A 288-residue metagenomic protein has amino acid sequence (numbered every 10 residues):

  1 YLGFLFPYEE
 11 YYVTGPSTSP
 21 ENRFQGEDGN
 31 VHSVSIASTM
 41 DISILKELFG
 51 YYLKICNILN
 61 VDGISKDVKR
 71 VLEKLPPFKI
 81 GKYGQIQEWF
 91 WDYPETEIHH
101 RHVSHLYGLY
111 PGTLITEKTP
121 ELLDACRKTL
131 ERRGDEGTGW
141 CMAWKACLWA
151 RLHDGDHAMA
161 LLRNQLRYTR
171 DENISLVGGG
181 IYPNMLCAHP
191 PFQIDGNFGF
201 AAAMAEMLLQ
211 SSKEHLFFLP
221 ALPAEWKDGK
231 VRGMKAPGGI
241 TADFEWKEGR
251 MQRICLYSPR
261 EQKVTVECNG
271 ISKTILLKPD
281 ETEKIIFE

Functional and structural regions predicted by a protein language model:
L2-K69: The feature captures the catalytic groove of carbohydrate-active enzymes
L2-T18, R23, Y83-F90, T138 (+2 more regions): Glycine- and aromatic-rich loop/turn segments at beta-sheet edges
F6-P7, K54-K69, I115-D124, R151-L162 (+2 more regions): Structural helix-adjacent loops and short alpha-helical linkers that scaffold large soluble proteins
P7, S38-I42, V61, V68 (+6 more regions): Active-site-proximal structural scaffolding
Y11-M40, I86-I98, L152-H153, L186-D195 (+1 more regions): Carbohydrate-binding/catalytic loop surfaces
S65-L106: Long, low-complexity segments enriched in small/aliphatic residues
T96-N173, P190-E206: C-terminal substrate/ligand-recognition segments
D156-E288: Non-catalytic C-terminal accessory modules of carbohydrate-active enzymes
